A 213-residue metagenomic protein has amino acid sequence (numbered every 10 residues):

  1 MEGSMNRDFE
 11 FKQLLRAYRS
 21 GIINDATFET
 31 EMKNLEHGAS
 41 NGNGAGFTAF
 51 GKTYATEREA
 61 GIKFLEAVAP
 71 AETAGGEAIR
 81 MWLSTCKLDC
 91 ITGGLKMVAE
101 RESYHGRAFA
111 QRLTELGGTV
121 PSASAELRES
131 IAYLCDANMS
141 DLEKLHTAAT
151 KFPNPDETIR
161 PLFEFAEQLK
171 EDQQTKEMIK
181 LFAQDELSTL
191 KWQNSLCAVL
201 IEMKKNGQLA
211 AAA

Functional and structural regions predicted by a protein language model:
M1-S4: Short, Lys/Arg-enriched N-terminal segments with co-localized hydrophobic residues within the first ~10-30 amino acids
D8-S20, N24-A213: Non-heme di-metal
